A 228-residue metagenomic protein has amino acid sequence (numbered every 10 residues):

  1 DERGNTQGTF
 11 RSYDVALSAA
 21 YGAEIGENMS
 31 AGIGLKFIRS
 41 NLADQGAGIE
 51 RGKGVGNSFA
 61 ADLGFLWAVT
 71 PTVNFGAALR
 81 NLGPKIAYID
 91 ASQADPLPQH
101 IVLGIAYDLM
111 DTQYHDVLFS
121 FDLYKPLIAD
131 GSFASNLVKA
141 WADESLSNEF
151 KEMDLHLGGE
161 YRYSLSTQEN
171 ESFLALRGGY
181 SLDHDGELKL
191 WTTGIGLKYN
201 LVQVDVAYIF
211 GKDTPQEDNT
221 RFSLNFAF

Functional and structural regions predicted by a protein language model:
D1-F228: Outer-membrane beta-barrel porins/channels
